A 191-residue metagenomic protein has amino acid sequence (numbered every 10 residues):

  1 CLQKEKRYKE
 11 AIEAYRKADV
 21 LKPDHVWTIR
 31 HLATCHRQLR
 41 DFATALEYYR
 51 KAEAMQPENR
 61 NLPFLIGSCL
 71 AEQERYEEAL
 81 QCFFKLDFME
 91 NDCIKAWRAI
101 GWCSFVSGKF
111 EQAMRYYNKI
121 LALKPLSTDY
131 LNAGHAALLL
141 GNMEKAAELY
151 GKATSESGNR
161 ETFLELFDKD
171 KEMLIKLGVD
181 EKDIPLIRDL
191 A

Functional and structural regions predicted by a protein language model:
A122, H135-T162, R188: TPR/TPR-like (Sel1-like) alpha-helical repeat modules
N159-A191: Terminal, low-structured helical/coil segments at or just beyond the last alpha-helical repeat
